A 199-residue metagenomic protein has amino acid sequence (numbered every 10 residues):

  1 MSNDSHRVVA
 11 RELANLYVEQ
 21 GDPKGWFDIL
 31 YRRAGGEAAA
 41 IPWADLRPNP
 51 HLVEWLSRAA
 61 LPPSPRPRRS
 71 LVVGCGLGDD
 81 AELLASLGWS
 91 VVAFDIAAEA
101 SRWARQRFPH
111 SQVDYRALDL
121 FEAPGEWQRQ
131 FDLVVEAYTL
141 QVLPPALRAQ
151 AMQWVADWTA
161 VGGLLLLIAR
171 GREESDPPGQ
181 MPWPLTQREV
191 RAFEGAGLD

Functional and structural regions predicted by a protein language model:
S2-W127, L143-D199: Class I (Rossmann-like) S-adenosyl-L-methionine-dependent methyltransferase catalytic domain, capturing the SAM-binding
V135: A conserved beta-strand element that flanks and buttresses the S-adenosyl-L-methionine
Y138-V142: Short catalytic micro-motifs in class I SAM-dependent methyltransferases
